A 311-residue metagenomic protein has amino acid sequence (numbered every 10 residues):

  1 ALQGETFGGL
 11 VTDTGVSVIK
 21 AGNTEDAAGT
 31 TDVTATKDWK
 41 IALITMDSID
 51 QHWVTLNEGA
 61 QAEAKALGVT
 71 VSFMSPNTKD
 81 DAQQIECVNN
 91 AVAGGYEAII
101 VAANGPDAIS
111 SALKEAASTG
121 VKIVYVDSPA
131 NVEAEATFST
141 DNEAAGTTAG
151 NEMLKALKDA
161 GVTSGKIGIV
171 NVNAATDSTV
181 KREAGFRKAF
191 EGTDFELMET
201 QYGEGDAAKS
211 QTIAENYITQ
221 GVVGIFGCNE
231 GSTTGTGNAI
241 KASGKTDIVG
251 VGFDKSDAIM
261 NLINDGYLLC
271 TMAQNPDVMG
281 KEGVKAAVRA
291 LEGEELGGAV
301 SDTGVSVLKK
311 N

Functional and structural regions predicted by a protein language model:
A1-N311: A residue-level marker of the well-folded mature domains of exported/periplasmic proteins
